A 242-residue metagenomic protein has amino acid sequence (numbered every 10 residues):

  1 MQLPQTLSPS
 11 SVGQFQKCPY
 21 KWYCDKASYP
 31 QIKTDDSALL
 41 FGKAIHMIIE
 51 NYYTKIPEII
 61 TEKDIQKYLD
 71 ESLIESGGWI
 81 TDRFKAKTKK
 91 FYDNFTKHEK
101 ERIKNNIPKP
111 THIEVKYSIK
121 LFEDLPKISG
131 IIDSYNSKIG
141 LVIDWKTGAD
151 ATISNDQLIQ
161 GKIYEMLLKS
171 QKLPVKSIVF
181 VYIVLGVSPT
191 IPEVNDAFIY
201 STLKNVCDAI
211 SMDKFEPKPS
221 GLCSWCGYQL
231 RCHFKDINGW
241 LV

Functional and structural regions predicted by a protein language model:
M1-Y68: Charged, glycine-rich intrinsically disordered N-terminal tails and low-complexity linkers that flank
Q2-T6, T202-G221: Short, intrinsically disordered, charge-biased short linear motifs at domain edges
V12-Q14, K33, I132, G221-S224: Anion-coordinating catalytic cores for phosphoryl-, nucleotidyl-, and glycosidic chemistry
K17-W22, G42, M212-V242: Cysteine-cluster motifs in flexible loop/terminal segments that predominantly coordinate metals
C18, I45-H46, Y164, I178 (+1 more regions): A residue-level signal for conserved active-site and pocket-lining positions in enzyme catalytic cores
K26-S28, D36-L39, E62-D64, N105-V115 (+1 more regions): Short coil/turn segments at secondary-structure boundaries
A44-K116: A non-catalytic, helix-rich entry segment at domain boundaries
P110-K204: Mg2+/Mn2+-dependent nuclease catalytic core
